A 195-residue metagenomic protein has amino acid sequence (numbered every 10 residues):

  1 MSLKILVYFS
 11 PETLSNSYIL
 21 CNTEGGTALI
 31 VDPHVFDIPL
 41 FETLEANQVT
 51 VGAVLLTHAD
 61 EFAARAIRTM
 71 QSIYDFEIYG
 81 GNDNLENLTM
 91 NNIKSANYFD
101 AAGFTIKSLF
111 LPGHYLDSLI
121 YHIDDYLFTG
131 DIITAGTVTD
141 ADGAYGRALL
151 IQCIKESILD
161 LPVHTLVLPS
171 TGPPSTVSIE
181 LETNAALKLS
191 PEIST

Functional and structural regions predicted by a protein language model:
M1-N47, I120-G130: Conserved beta-strand hairpin/beta-sheet module of binuclear metal-dependent hydrolase folds, prominently
I5-S10, L29-P33, V54-H58, L109-L111 (+1 more regions): Short, flexible loop segments at the rims of nucleotide/cofactor-binding pockets, characterized by
L14, G25-A28, V35-K107, A185-A186: Active-site HxH/HxHxD metal-binding segment of metal-dependent hydrolases
I19, Y98-H122, F128: Core dinuclear metal-dependent hydrolase active-site scaffold
L20, D32, H58, L111 (+3 more regions): Divalent metal-coordination and catalytic microenvironments
V31, I78-G80, T129, P169: Hydrophobic residues in well-ordered beta-strands that form the structural core
V54-F62, F110-L116, L168-P173: Histidine-centered catalytic micro-motifs
Y115-T195: Metallo-beta-lactamase
